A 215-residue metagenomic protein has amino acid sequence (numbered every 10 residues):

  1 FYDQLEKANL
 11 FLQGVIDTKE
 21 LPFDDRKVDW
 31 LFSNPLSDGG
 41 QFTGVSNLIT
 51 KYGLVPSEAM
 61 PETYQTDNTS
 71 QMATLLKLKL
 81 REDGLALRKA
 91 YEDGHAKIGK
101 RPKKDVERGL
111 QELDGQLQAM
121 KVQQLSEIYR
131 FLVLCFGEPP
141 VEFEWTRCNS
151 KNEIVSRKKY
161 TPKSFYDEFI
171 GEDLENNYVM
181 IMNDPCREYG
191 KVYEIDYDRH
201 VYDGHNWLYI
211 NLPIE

Functional and structural regions predicted by a protein language model:
F1-E215: Structured alpha-helical subdomains that flank or immediately precede key functional sites
